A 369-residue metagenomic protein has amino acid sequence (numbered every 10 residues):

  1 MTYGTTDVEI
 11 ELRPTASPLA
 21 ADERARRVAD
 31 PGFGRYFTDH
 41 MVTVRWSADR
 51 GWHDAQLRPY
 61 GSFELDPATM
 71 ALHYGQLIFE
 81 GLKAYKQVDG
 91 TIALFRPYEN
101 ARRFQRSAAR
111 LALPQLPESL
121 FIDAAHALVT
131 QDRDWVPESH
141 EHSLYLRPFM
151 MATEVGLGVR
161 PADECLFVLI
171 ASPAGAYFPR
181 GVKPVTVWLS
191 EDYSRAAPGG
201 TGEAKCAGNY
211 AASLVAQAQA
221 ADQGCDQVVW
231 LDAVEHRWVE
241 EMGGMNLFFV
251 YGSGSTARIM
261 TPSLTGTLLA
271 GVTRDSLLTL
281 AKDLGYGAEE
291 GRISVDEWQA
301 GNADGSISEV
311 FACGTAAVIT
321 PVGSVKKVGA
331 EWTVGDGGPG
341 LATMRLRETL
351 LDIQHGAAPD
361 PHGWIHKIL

Functional and structural regions predicted by a protein language model:
T2-V28, Y36-T38, G175, P179 (+3 more regions): Conserved catalytic-core subdomain
E9-E11, A16, R27-D30, P97-A101 (+2 more regions): Extended Lys/Arg-rich, glycine-bearing segments that form polyanion-binding/interaction patches within enzyme domains
R35-A48, L57-P59, M70, P184-L231 (+1 more regions): Active-site-adjacent loop/helix segments that line or gate small-molecule/cofactor pockets in enzymes
R45-W52, Y85-G90, P97, T153 (+4 more regions): Short acidic-glycine loop/turn motifs at beta-strand connectors
H53-P67: Short, hydrophobic/aliphatic alpha-helical segments
D66-K83, A316-T320: Conserved phosphate/anionic-ligand binding catalytic regions in large, soluble enzymes, centered on
P117-S119, W135-S143, V228-L231, G285-D296 (+1 more regions): Flexible, glycine/charged-enriched surface loops at secondary-structure junctions
